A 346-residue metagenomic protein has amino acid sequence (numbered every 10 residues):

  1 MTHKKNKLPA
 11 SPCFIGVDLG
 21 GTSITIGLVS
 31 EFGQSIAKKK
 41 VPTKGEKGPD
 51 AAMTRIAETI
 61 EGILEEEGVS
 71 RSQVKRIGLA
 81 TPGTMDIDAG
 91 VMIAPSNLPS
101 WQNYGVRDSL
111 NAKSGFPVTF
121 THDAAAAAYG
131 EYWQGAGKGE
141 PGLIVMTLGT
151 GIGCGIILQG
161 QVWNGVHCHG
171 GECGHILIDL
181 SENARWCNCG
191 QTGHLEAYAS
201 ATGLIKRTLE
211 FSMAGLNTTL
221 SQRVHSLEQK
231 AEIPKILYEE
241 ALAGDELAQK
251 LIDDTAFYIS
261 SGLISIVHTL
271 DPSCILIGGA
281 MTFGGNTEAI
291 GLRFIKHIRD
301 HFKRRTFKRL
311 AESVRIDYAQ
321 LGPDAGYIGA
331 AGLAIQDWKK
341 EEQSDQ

Functional and structural regions predicted by a protein language model:
T2-R76, D86-V91, D108-F116, W133-E140 (+2 more regions): ATP-binding/phosphotransfer module of carbohydrate and carboxylate kinases, centering on a glycine-rich
T43-K44, S100-W101, G170-E172: A short acidic/small-residue loop/turn micro-motif
G90-W101: A charged helix-plus-loop insertion that forms the helical arch/lid used to bind and gate nucleic-acid substrates
V118-H122: General beta-strand structural signal in soluble alpha/beta enzymes
A128: Acidic/histidine-rich catalytic cores of soluble enzymes
A136-A199: Glycine-rich phosphate-binding loop of actin/hexokinase-like ATP-binding domains
